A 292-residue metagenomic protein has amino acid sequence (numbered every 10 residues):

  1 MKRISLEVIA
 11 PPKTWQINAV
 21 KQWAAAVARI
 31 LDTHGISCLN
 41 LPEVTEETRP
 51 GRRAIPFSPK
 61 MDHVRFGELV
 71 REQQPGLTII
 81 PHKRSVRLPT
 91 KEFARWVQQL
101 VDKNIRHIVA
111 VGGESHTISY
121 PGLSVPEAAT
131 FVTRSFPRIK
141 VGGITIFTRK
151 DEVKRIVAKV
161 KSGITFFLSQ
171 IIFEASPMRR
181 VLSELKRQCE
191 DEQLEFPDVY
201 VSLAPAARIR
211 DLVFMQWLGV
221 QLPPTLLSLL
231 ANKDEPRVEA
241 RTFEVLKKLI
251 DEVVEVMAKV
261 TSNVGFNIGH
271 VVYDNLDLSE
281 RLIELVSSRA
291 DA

Functional and structural regions predicted by a protein language model:
K2-K150, D234, A240, G265 (+1 more regions): Active-site beta->alpha loop and helix N-cap motifs at the rims of alpha/beta catalytic domains
P121, V153-K154, R179-R180, R210-L218: Short, well-ordered secondary-structure micro-motifs
I144, L168-Q170, D198-A204, G269: Short, conserved beta-strand edge motifs with alternating hydrophobic and charged residues
L182-E195, I209, E244-A292: Structured C-terminal cap/extension of enzyme domains
L194-T261: Catalytic-face loop-and-helix region of soluble metabolic enzyme cores
